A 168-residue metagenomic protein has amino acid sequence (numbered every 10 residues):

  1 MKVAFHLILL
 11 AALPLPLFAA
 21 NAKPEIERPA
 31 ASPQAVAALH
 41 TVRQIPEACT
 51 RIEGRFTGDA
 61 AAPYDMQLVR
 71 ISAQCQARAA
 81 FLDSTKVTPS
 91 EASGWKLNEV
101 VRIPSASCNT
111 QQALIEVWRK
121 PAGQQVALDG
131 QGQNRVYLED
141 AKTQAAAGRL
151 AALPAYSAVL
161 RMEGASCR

Functional and structural regions predicted by a protein language model:
K2-L10: Sec-dependent signal peptide recognition, specifically the positively charged N-region followed immediately by
L10-A19: Hydrophobic h-region of N-terminal signal peptides that target proteins for export in Gram-negative bacteria
N21-R168: Ser/Thr-rich low-complexity repeats and stalk/linker segments
